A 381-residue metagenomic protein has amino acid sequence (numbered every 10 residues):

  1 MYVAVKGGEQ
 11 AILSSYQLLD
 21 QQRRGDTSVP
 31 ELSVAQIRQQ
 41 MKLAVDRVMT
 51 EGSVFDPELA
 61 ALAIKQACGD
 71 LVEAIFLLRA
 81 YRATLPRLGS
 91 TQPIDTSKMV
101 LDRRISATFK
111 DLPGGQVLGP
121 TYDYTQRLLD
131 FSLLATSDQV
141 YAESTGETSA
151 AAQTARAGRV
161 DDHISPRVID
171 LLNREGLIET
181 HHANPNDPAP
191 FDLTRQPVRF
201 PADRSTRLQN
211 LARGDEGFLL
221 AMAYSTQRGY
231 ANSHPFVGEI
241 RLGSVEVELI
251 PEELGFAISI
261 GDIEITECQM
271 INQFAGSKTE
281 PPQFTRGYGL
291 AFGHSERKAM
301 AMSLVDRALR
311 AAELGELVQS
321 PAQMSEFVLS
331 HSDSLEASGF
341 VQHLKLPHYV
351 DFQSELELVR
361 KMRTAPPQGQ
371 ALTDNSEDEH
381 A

Functional and structural regions predicted by a protein language model:
M1-T50, T96-G119, D123: N-terminal, Lys/Arg-enriched amphipathic/low-complexity engagement segments that precede the first folded domain
Y2, Y16, Y81, Y122-Y124 (+5 more regions): Sequence-level detector for tyrosine residue identity
G8-E9, D70, D215, G293: Intrinsic-disorder/low-complexity, polar/charged segments
V34-E58, A63-G89, P93: Hydrophobic alpha-helical segments, chiefly the membrane-spanning helices and signal/signal-anchor peptides
F55, L85, T108, L112-Q116 (+1 more regions): Short secondary-structure junctions and interdomain/linker hinges
P93-A157: Helix-turn-helix/homeodomain-like alpha-helical modules used for DNA recognition and transcription-factor dimerization
S144-A381: Acidic, serine/proline-rich low-complexity intrinsically disordered regions
